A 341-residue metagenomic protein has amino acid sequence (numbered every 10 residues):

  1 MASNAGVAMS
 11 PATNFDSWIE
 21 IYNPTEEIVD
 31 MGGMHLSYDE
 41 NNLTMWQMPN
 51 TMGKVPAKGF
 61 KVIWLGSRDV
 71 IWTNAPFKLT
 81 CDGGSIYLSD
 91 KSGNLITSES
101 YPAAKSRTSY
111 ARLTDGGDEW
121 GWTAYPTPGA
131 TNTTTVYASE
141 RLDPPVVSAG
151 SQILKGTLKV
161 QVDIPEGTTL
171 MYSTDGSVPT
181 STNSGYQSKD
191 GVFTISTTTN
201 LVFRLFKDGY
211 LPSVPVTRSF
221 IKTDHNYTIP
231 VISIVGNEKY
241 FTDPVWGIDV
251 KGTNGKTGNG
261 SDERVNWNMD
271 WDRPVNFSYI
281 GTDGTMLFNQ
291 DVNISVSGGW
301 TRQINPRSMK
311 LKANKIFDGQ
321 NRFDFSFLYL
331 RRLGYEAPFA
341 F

Functional and structural regions predicted by a protein language model:
M1-W122: Activation on beta-sandwich/Ig-like modules and their edge loops
G6-A8, N74-A75, G260-V265, S297-G299: Active-site rim elements
I19, F277, L311: Conserved hydrophobic/aromatic pocket- or pore-lining residues that grip, position, or stack substrates in active sites
G32, Q47-P49, W72-A75, S98-E99 (+7 more regions): Short, solvent-exposed loop/turn and secondary-structure capping segments
L36, I86, Y110, I234 (+2 more regions): Bulky hydrophobic/aromatic "packing anchor" residues in well-ordered structure
K54-A57, I63, A104-P274, Y279-N293 (+1 more regions): Short, compositionally stereotyped local motifs that mark structural "simplifiers"
R68-I71, Y227-I229, F317-N321: Short, charged/polar, Gly/Pro-enriched secondary-structure boundary elements
N293-F341: Conserved oxyanion/phosphate-binding beta-strand-loop segments in alpha/beta enzyme cores
